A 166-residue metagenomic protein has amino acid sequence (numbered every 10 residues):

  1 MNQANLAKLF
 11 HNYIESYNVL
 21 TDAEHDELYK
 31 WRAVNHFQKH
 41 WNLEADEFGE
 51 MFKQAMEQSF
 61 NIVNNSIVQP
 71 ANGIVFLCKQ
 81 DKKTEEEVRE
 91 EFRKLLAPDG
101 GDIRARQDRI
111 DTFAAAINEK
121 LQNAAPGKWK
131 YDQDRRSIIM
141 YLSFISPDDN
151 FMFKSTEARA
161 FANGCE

Functional and structural regions predicted by a protein language model:
M1-Y131, P147-E166: An N-terminal alpha-helical hairpin/helix-loop-helix interaction module that forms a charged, gly/pro-flexible surface
I138-I145: Contiguous, well-ordered alpha-helical segments that form the cores/surfaces of helical PPI scaffolds
